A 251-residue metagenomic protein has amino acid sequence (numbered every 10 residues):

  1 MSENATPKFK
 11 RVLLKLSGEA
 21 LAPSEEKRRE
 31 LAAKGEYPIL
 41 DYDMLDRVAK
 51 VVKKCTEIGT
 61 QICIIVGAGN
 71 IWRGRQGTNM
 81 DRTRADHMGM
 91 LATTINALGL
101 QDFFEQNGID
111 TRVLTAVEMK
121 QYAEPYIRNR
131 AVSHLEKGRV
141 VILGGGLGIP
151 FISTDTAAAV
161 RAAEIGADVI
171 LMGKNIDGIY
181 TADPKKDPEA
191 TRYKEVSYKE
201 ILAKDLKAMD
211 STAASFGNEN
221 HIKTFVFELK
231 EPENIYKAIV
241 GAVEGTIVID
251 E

Functional and structural regions predicted by a protein language model:
S2-E251: C-terminal catalytic "cap/lid" subdomain
